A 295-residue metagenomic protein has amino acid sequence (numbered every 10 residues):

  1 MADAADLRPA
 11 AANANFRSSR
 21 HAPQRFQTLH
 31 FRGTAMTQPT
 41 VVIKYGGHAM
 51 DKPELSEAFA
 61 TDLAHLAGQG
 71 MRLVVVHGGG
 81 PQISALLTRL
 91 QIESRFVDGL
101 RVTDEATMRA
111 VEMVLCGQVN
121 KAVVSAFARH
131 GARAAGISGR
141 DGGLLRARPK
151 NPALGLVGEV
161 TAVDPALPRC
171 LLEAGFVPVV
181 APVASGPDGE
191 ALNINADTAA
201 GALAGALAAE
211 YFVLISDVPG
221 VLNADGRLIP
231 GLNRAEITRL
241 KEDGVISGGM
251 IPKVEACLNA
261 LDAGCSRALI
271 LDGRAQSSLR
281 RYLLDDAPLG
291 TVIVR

Functional and structural regions predicted by a protein language model:
D3, R8, N13, R17-R20 (+3 more regions): Nucleotide/pyrophosphate-binding catalytic subdomain
